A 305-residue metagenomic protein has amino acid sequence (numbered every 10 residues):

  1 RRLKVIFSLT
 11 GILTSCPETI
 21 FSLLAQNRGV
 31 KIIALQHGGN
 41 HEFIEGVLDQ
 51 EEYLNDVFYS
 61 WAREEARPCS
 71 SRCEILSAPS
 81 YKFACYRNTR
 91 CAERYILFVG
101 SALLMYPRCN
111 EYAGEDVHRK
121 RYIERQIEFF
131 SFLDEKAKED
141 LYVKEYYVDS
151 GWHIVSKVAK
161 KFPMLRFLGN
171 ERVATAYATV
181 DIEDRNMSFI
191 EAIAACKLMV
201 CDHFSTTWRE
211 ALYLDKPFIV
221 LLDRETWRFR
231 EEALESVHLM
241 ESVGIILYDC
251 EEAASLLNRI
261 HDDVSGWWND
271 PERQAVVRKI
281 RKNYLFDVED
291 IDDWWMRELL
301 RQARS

Functional and structural regions predicted by a protein language model:
R1-P79, Y177, W208: Active-site and donor-binding regions of nucleotide-sugar-utilizing enzymes
S15-P17, E42-I44, E64-S70, Y106-P107 (+2 more regions): Short, charged/polar "capping" segments at the starts of alpha-helices and the immediately preceding loops
T19-A25, P68-C73, G151-M164, E231-H238: Short, aromatic/basic amphipathic alpha-helical patches
E51, E191-A192, L239: Structural alpha-helical scaffold elements that stabilize or flank donor/cofactor-binding regions in carbohydrate
N55, C69-S77, C91, A178 (+2 more regions): Catalytic binding pocket for nucleotide-activated donors in carbohydrate/polymer assembly enzymes
E65, K144-L214, R224-E225: Donor nucleotide-activated moiety binding/catalytic core segment of transferases that use nucleotide-activated donors
L76-Y177: Conserved catalytic-core segment of nucleotide-activated headgroup transferases in glycan assembly
N283-S305: C-terminal alpha-helical cap of glycosyltransferases
